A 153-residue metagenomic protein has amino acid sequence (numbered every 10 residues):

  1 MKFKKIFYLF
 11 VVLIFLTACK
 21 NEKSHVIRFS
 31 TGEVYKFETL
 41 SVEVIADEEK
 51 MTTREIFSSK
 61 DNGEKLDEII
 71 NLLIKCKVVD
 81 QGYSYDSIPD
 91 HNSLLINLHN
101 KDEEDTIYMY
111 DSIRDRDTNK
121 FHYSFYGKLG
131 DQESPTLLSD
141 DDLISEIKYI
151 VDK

Functional and structural regions predicted by a protein language model:
M1-F7: Bacterial N-terminal signal peptides that target proteins for export
F15-A18: C-terminal motif of bacterial Sec signal peptides marking the signal peptidase cleavage site
K20-K153: Function-determining sites in protein domains
